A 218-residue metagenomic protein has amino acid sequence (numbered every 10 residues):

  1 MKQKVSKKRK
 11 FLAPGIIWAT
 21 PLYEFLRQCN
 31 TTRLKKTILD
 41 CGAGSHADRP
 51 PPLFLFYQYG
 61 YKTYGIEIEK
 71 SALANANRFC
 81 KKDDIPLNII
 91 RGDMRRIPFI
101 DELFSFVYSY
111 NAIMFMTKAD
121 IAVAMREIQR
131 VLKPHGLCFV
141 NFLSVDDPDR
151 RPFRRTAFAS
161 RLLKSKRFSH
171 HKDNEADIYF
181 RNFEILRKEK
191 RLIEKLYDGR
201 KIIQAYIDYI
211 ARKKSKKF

Functional and structural regions predicted by a protein language model:
M1-K36, D40-R96, D120-V123, L137-F218: Class I (Rossmann-like) S-adenosyl-L-methionine-dependent methyltransferase catalytic domain, capturing the SAM-binding
C80, M116, L132: Hydrophobic pocket-lining residues that define ligand/cofactor binding sites across diverse proteins
R95-V107: A short acidic, Gly/Pro-enriched loop at the edge of an enzyme's catalytic core that lines a small-molecule cofactor
F99, I128, F180: Conserved active-site tyrosine of GNAT-family acetyltransferases
S105-D120: A short SAM/SAH-binding and catalytic strip from SAM-dependent methyltransferases
I113, H135-L137: Intrinsic-disorder/low-complexity, polar/charged segments enriched in Ser/Thr/Lys/Arg/Asp/Glu/Gln
A122-P134: A short glycine-rich, Lys/Arg-flanked "PGG" loop and its adjoining helix->strand segment in the class I
